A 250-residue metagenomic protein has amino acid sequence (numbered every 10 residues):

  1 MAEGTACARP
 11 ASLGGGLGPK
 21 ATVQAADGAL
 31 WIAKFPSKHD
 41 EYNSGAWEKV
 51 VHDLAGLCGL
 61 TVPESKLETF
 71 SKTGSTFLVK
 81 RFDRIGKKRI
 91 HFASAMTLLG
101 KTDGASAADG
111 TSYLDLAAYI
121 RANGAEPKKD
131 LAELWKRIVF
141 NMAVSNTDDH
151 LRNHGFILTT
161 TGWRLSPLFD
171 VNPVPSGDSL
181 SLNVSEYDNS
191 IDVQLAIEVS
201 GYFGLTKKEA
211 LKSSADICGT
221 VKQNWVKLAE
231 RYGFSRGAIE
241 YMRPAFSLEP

Functional and structural regions predicted by a protein language model:
M1-A108: Conserved ATP-binding subdomain of kinase catalytic cores across diverse folds
V23, A55, A95, D148 (+3 more regions): A residue-level signal for conserved active-site and pocket-lining positions in enzyme catalytic cores
K38, F82-R84, S145, N172 (+1 more regions): Short, glycine-/Ser/Thr-/acidic-enriched flexible segments
N43-G56, S112-P175: Conserved kinase catalytic-core segment
F70-K72, L134, I138, L211-V221: Small/polar glycine-rich anion-binding or flexible loop at a beta-alpha turn
G100-T111, Y119, F156-A210: Catalytic-core segments of enzymes that bind and process phosphorylated/nucleotide-bearing substrates
A122, G162-W163, Q223, K227-P250: Regulatory N- and C-terminal appendages and interdomain linkers associated with kinase/kinase-like NTP transferase
L205-S214, R236-M242: Short, surface-exposed acidic
